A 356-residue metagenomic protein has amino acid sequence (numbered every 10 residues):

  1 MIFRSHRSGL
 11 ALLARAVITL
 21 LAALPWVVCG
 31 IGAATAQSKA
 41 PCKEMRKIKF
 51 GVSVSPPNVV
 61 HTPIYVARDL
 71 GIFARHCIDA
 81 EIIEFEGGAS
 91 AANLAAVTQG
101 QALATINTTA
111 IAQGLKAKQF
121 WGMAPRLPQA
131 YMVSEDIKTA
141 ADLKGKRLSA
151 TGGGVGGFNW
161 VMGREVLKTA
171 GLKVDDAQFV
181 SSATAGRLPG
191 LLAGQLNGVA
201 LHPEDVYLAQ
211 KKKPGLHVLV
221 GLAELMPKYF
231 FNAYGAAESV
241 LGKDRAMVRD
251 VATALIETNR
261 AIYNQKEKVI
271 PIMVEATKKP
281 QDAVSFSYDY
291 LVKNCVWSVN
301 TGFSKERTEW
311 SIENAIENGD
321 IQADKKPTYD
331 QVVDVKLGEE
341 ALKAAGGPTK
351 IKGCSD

Functional and structural regions predicted by a protein language model:
M1-L13: N-terminal secretory signal peptides that target proteins for export/translocation
R15-G30: Bacterial N-terminal signal peptides
I31-A36: Sec/Tat signal peptide C-region and signal peptidase I cleavage site
Q37-A183, R187-G190, N197-P203, V218-L222 (+1 more regions): Short, glycine-/small- and polar/acidic-enriched structural segments that line small-molecule recognition paths
S55-P57, A150-G153, L192-L196, S239-L241 (+2 more regions): Second-shell loop/turn segments in exported
G186-K278: Pocket-lining segment of extracytoplasmic ligand-binding domains
G242-A323: Secondary-structure end/capping motifs
E313-D356: Conserved C-terminal helix/tail region of periplasmic/extracytoplasmic solute-binding proteins
